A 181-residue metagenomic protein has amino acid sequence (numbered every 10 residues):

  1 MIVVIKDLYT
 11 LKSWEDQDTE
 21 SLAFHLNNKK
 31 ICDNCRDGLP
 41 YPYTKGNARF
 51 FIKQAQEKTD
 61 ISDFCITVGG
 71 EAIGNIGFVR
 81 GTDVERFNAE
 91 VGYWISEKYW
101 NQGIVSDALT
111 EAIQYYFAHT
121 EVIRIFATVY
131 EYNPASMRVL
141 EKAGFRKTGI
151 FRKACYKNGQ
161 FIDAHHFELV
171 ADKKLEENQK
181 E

Functional and structural regions predicted by a protein language model:
M1-E20, F24-K30, D63, T67-E181: Acyl-donor (CoA/ACP) binding surface of acyl/acetyltransferases
K30-I52: Conserved GNAT-fold acetyl-CoA-binding loop/helix
R36-P42, T59-D60, R80-F87: Short, charged helix-to-loop "capping" segments that act as catalytic/coupling loops
K53-C65: A short helix-loop-beta-strand connector motif used in the catalytic cores of GNAT acetyltransferases and, in some
